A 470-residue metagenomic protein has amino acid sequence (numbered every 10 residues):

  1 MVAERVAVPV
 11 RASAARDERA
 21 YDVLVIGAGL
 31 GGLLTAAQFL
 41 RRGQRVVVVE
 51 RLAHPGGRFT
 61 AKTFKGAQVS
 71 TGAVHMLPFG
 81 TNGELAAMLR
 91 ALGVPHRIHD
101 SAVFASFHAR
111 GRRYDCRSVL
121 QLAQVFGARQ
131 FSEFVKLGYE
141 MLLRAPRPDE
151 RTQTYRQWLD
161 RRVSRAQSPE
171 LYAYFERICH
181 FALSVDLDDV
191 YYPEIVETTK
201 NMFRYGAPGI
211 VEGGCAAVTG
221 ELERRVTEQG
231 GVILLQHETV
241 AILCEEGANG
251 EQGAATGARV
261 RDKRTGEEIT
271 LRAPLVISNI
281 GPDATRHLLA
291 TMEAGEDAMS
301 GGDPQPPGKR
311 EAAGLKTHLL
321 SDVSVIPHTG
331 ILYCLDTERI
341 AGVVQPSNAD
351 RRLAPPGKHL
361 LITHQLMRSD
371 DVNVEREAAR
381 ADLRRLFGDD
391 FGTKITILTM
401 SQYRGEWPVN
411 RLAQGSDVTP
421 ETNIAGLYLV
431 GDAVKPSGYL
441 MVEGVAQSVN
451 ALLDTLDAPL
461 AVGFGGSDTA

Functional and structural regions predicted by a protein language model:
V2, V240-H359, L366-D371, T419: Mid-domain catalytic core of redox enzymes that form a hydrophobic substrate pocket/lid adjacent to a catalytic redox
V2-R11, R16, P346, R352-A470: Conserved flavin/dinucleotide-binding core of flavoenzymes
Y21-V48: N-terminal Rossmann-like FAD-binding beta1-loop-alpha1 element of flavoenzymes
L40-K65: Glycine-rich FAD pyrophosphate-binding loop
Q44-V46, V276, I395-I397: Hydrophobic anchor at the start of a short beta-strand that flanks the dinucleotide cofactor-binding loop
A61-V69, F79-F134: A conserved beta-strand/loop capping segment in the N-terminal third of enzymes that catalyze redox or closely related
V103-Y114, V119-V196: Rossmann-like flavin
T198-E267: Helical element adjacent to the flavin cofactor pocket in flavoenzyme catalytic cores
